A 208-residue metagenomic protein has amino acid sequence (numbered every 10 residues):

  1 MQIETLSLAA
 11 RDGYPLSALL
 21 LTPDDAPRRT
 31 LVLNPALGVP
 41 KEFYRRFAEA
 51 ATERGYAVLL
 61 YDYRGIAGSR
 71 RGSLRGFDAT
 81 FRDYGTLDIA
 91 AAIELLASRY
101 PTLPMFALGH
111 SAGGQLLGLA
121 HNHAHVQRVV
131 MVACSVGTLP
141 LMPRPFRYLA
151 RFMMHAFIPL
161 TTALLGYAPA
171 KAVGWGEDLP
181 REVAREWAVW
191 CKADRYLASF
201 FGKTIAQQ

Functional and structural regions predicted by a protein language model:
M1-P23: N-terminal cap/lid segment of alpha/beta-hydrolase-fold proteins
L31-L33, V58: Hydrophobic beta-strand anchors of alpha/beta hydrolase catalytic cores
L33-V39: Active-site glycine-rich loops that stabilize anionic/oxyanionic intermediates across multiple enzyme folds
K41-L74: Conserved alpha/beta-hydrolase
F43, D78-R99: Alpha/beta-hydrolase active-site loop
L108, A112-R195: Alpha/beta-hydrolase-fold enzymes
S199-Q208: Conserved serine/cysteine hydrolase catalytic core
